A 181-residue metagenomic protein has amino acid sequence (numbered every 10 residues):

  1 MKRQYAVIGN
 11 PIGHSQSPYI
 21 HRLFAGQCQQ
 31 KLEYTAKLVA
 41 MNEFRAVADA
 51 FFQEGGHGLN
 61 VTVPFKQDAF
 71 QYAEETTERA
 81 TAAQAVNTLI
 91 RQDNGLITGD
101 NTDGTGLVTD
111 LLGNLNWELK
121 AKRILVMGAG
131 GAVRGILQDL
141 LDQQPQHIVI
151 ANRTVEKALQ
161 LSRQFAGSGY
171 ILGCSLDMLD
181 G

Functional and structural regions predicted by a protein language model:
K2, G56, A121-K122, P145-H147 (+1 more regions): A general structural motif
K2-L115: Phosphate/diphosphate ligand-binding glycine-rich loop within oxidoreductases
G9, N101-G104, L111, L115-P145 (+1 more regions): Glycine-rich adenosine-cofactor-binding loop
E33-T35, L96, H147, G169-L172: Conserved beta-strand segments of alpha/beta enzyme cores
V39, R153-T154: Short beta->alpha hinge that forms the Motif I/post-I loop of the SAM-binding pocket
E156-Q164: Short alpha-helix adjacent to the SAM-binding motif of class I
G167-G181: Short acidic low-complexity segments
